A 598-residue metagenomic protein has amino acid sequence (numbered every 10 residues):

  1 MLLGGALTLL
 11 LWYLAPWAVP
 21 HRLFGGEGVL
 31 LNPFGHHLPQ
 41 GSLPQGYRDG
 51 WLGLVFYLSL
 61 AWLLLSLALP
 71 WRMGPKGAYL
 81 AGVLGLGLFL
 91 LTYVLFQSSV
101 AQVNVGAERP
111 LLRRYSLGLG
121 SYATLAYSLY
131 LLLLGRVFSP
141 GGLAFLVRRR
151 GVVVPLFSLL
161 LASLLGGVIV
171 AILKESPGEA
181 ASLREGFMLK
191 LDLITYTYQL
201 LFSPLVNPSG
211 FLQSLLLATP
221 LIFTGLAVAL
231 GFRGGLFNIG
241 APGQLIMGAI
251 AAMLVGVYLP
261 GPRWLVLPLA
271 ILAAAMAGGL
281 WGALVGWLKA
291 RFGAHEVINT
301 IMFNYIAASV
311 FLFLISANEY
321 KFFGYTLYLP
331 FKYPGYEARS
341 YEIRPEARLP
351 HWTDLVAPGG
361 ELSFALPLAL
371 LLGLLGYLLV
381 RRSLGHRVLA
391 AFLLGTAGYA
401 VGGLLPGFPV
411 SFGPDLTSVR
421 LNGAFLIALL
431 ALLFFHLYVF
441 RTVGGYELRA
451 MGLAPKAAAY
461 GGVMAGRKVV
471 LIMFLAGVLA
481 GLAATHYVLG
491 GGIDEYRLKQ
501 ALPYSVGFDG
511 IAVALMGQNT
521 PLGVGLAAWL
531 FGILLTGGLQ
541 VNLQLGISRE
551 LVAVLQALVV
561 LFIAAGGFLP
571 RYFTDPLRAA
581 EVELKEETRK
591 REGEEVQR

Functional and structural regions predicted by a protein language model:
M1-G141, F364, Y399: Compact integral membrane and secretory-pathway proteins
G5, A218-A229, Q244-I246, I250 (+8 more regions): Hydrophobic alpha-helical segments embedded in the membrane of multi-pass proteins
P16-W17, R22, L143-F223, W264-L265 (+1 more regions): Membrane-interfacial amphipathic/re-entrant helices at transmembrane-helix boundaries
P70, V170-A171, E175, T195-Y258 (+4 more regions): Single transmembrane alpha-helix segments in multi-pass membrane proteins
V137-I172, L375-A400, F435, V439 (+3 more regions): Cytosolic-side transmembrane-helix boundaries in multi-pass membrane proteins
P204, N304-F435, R578: Transmembrane helix-bundle core of multi-pass membrane transporters and related energy-transducing complexes
S363-L366, S383-F392, Y399, G403-F408 (+3 more regions): Helix-loop-helix "hairpin" substructures at the membrane interface of multi-pass membrane proteins
F474-G481, H486-A557: Transmembrane alpha-helical segments in multi-pass inner-membrane proteins
